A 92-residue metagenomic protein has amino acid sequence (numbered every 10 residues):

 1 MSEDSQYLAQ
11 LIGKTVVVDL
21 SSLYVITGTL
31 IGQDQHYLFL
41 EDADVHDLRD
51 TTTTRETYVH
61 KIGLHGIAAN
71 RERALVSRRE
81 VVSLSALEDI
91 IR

Functional and structural regions predicted by a protein language model:
M1-R92: Conserved RNA-binding domains used in RNP assembly and mRNA/RNA metabolism
